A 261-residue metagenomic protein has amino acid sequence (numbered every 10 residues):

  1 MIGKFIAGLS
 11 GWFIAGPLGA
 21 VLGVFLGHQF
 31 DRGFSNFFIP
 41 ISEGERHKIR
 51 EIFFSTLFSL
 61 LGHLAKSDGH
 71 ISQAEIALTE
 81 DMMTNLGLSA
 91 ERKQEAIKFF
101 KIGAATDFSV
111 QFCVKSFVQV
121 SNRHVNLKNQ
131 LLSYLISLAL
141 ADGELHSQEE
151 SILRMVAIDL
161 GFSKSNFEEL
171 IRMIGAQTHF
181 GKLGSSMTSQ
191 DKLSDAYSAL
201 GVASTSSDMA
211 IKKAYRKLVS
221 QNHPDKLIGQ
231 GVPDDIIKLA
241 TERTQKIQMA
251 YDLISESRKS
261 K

Functional and structural regions predicted by a protein language model:
M1-H63, H70-A141, H146-N222, K226-K261: Small-residue-enriched hydrophobic alpha-helices in membranes
